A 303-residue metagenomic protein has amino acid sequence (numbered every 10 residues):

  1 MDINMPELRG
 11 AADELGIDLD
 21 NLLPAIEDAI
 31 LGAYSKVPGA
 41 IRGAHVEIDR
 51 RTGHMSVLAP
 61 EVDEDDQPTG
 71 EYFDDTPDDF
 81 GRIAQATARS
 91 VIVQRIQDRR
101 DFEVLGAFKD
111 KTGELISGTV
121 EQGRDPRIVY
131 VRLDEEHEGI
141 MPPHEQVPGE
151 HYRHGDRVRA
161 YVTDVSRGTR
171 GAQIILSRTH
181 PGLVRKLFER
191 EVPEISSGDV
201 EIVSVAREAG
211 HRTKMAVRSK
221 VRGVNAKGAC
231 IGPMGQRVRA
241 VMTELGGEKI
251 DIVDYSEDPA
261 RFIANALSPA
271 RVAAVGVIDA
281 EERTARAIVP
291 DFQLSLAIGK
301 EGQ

Functional and structural regions predicted by a protein language model:
M1-Q303: RNA-contacting regions in translation and RNA-metabolism proteins, encompassing KH/S1 modules where present
